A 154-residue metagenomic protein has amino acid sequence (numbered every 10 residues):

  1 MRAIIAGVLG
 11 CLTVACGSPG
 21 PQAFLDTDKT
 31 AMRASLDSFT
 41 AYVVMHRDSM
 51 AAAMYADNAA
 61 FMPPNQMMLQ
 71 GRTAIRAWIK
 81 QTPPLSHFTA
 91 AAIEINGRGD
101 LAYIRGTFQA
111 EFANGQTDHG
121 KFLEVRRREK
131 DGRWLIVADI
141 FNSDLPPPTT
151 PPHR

Functional and structural regions predicted by a protein language model:
I5-A15: Bacterial N-terminal signal peptides
C16-S49, A53-M54, P147-R154: Short, low-complexity N-terminal intrinsically disordered segments enriched in polar/charged residues
S18, H119-P147: Short beta-strand edge/turn micro-motifs at domain boundaries
F39, M50-A52, A59, G71 (+3 more regions): Hydrophobic pocket/interface hotspot
M54, N58-L69, K80-T82: A short gly/proline-enriched turn/hairpin at secondary-structure junctions
N65, E94-G97, T107-F108, E124 (+1 more regions): A mature extracytoplasmic/lumenal domain signature
R76-H119: Surface-exposed, charged secondary-structure patches
